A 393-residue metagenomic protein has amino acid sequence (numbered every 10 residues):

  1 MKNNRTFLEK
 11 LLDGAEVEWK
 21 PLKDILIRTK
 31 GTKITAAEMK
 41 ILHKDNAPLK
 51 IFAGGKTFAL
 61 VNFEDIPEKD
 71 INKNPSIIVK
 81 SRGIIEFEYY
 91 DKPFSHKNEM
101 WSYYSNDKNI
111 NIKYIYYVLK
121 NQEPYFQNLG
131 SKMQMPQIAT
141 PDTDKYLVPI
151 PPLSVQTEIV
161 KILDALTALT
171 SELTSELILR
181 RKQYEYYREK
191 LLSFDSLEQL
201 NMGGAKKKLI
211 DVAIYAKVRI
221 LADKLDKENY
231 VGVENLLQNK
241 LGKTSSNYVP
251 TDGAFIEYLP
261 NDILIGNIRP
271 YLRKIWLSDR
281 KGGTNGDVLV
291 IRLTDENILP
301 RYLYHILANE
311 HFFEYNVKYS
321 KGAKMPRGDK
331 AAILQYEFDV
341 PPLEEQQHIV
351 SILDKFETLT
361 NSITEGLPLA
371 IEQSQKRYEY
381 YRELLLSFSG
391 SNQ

Functional and structural regions predicted by a protein language model:
M1-Q393: Charged, alpha-helix-forming regions
